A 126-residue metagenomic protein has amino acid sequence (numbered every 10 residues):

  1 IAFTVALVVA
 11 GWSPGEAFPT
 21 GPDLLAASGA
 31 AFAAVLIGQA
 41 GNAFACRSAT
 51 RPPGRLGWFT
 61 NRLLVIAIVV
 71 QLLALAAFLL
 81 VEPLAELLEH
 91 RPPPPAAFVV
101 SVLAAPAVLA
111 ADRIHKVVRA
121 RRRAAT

Functional and structural regions predicted by a protein language model:
I1-T126: C-terminal transmembrane helices and immediately adjacent loops/tails of multi-pass membrane transport proteins
